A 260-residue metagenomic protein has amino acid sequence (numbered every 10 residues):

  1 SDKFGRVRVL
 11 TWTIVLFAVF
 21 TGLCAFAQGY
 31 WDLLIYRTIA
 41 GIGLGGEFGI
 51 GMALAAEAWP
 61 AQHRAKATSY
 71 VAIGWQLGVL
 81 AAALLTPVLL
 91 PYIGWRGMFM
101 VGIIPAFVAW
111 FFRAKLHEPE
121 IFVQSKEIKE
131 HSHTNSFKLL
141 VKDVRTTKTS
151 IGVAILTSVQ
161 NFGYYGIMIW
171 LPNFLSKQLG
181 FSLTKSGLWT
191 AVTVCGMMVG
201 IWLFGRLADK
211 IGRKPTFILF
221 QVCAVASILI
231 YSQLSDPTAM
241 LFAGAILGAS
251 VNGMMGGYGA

Functional and structural regions predicted by a protein language model:
S1-Y30, A208-I211: Conserved MFS/SLC helix-loop-helix module at the cytosolic interface between two early adjacent transmembrane helices
G5, F26-D32, P60, G180 (+2 more regions): Helix-breaking motifs and short loop linkers at transmembrane-helix boundaries and internal kinks in secondary membrane
L23-Y36, P91-G94, S232-A243: Helix-loop junctions at membrane interfaces in 12-TM secondary transporters
Y36-I73: Cytoplasmic helix-loop-helix junction between adjacent transmembrane helices in 12-TM secondary transporters
V71-A114: Helix-loop-helix hairpin linking two adjacent transmembrane segments in secondary transporters
V144-I201: Extracytoplasmic gate region of multi-pass secondary transporters
A191, G196-G200, R206-Y258: C-terminal transmembrane helical hairpin of 12-TM major facilitator-type secondary transporters
